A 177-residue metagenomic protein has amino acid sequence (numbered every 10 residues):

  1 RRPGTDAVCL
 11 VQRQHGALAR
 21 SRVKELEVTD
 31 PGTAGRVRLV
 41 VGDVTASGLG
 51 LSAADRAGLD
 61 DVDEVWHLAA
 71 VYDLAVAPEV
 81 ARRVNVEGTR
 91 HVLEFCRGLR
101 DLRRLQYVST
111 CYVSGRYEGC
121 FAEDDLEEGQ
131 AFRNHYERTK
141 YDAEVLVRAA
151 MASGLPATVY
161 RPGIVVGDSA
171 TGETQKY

Functional and structural regions predicted by a protein language model:
R1-L68, P78, L99-R100: N-terminal Rossmann/SDR dinucleotide-binding element
A46-G48, Y72-D73, V166: Glycine-rich nucleotide phosphate-binding loop and flanking beta-alpha elements of Rossmann-like dinucleotide-binding
H67-L68, A75-R83, E87-H135, A150 (+2 more regions): Conserved Rossmann-fold NAD(P)-dependent oxidoreductase catalytic core, especially the SDR/UDP-sugar
H135-V147: Phosphate/diphosphate-binding loops
L155: Phosphate-binding P-loop/Walker A region and its immediate neighborhood
T171-Y177: C-terminal beta-strand-loop-alpha-helix "lid" module of Rossmann-like NAD(P)-dependent dehydrogenases
